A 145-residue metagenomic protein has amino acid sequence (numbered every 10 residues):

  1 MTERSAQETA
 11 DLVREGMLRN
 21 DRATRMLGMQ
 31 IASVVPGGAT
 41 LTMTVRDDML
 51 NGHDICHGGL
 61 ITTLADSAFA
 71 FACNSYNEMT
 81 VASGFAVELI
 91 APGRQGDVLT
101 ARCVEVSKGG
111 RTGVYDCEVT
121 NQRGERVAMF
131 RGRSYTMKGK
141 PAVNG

Functional and structural regions predicted by a protein language model:
M1-G145: Terminal targeting signals and extreme-terminal segments of soluble enzymes
